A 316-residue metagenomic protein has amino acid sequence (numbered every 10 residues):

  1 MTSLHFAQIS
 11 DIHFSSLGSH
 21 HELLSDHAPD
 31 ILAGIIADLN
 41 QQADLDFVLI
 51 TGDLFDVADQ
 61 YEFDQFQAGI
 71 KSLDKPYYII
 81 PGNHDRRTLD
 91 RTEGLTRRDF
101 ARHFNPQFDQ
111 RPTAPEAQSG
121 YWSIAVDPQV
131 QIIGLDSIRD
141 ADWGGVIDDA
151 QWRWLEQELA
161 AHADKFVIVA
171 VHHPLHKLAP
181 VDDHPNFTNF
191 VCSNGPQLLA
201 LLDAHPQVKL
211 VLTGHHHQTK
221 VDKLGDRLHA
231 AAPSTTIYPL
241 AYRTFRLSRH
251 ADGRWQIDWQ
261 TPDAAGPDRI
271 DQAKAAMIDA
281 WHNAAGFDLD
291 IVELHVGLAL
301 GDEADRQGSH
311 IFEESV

Functional and structural regions predicted by a protein language model:
M1-A7, S119, S123-G134, H162-F166 (+2 more regions): Beta-strand-turn-beta hairpins that frame and shape the catalytic cleft of phosphate-ester-processing enzymes
M1-D64: N-terminal active-site segment of His-dependent metallophosphoesterases
S3, D26, T219-V316: Binuclear metal-dependent phosphoesterase catalytic core
S15-G18, D56-Y61, N83-R91, D140-W143 (+3 more regions): Active-site environment of divalent metal-dependent phosphoester hydrolases
E22, G52-L54, A58, D136-D149 (+1 more regions): Surface-exposed cleft-lining segments at the edges of enzyme active sites
I35-F47, Q131, D142-L228, H282-S315: His/acidic metal-ligating clusters that form di-metal
D59-D74, F187-S193, D222-T235: Short, electropositive alpha-helical surface patch
Q60, D64-E156, G225, T244-R249 (+1 more regions): Extended active-site neighborhood of metal-dependent phosphoesterases/phosphodiesterases
